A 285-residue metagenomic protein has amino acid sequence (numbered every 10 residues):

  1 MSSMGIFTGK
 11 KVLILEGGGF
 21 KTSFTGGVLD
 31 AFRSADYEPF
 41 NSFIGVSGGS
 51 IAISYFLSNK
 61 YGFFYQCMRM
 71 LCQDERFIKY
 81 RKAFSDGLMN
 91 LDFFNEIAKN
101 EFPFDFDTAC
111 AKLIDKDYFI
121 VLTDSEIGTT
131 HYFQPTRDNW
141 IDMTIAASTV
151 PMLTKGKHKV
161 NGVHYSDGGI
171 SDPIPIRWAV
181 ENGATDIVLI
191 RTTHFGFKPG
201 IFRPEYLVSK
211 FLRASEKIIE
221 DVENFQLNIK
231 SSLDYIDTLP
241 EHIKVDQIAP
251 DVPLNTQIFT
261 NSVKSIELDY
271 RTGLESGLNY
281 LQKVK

Functional and structural regions predicted by a protein language model:
M1-I44, S54-K285: Patatin-like phospholipase
G45, G49: Gly/Ala-rich beta-loop-alpha elbow adjacent to hydrolase catalytic centers
